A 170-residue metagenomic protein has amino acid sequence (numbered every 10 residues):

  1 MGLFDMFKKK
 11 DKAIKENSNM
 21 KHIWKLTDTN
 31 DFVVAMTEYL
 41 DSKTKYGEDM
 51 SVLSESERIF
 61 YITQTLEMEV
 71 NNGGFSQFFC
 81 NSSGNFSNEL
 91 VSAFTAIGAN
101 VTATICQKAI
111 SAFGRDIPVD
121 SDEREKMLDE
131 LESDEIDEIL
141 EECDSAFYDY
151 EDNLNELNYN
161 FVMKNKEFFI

Functional and structural regions predicted by a protein language model:
M1-K10: Short acidic, low-complexity intrinsically disordered linear motifs used for protein-protein interactions
K12-Y61, E67-N72, F79-C80, G84-S87 (+2 more regions): Extended, alpha-helix-rich binding/interface surfaces that flank or overlap catalytic cores and mediate recognition
